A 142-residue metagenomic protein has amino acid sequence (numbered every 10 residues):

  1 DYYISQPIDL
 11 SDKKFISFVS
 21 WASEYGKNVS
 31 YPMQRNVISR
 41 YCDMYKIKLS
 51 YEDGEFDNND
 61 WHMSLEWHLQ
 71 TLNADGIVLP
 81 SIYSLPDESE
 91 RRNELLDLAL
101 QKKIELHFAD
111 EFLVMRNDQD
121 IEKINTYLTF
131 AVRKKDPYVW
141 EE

Functional and structural regions predicted by a protein language model:
D1-E142: Short, structured surface patches at the beginning of a domain
